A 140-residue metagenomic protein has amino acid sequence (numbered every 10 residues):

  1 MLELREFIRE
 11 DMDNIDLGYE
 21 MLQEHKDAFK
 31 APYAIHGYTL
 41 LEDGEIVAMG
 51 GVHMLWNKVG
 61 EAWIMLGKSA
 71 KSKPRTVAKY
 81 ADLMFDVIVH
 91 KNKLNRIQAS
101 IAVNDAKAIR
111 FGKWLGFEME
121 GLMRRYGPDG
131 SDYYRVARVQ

Functional and structural regions predicted by a protein language model:
M1-K26: Short amphipathic alpha-helix that is part of the acyltransferase structural core
P32-A34: Short, small/polar residue-rich loop motifs at catalytic or cofactor-binding pockets
T39, E45-M54, G60-W63: Conserved beta-strand in the GNAT
A48, G121-R124: A structural microfeature
M54-I64, S72, L94-N95, D132: A conserved beta-turn-beta hairpin within the catalytic core of GNAT-like acetyltransferases that forms part
A62, R125-Q140: C-terminal "cap" of GNAT-fold acetyltransferases
K73-I88, R110, W114: Conserved acetyl-CoA-binding loop-helix of GNAT-fold acetyltransferases
L94-K113, E118, Y126-G127: Conserved beta-strand-loop-alpha-helix junction that forms the acyl-donor binding cleft
